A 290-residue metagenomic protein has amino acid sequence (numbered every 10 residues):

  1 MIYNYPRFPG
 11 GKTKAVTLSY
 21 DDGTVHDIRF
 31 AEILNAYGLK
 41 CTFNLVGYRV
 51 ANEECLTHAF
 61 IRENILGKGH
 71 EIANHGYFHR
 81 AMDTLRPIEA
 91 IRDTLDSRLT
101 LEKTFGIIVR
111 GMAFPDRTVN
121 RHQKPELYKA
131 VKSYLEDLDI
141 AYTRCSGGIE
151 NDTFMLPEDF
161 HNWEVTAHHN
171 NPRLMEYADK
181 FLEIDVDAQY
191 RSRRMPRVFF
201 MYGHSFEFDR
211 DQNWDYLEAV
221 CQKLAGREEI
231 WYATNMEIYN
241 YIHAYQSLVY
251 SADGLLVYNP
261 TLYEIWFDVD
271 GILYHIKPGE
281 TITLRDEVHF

Functional and structural regions predicted by a protein language model:
M1-E71, F78-A81, D93, L99-V119 (+1 more regions): Active-site beta->alpha N-cap acidic-glycine motif
I2-G10, G38, N52, Y142-F154 (+2 more regions): C-terminal domain-boundary segment and adjacent tail
A15-T17, K40-T42, G69-A73, V109-G111 (+4 more regions): Structural preference for beta-strand elements that scaffold enzyme active sites
G23-V25, Y48-V50, Y77-R80, D116-N120 (+5 more regions): Short, solvent-exposed loop/turn segments at secondary-structure junctions
R29-I33, A130, Y216, V220: A short acidic, amphipathic alpha-helical/loop segment
A59-R62, F181-Y190: Histidine/acidic residue-rich metal-binding segments in metalloenzymes
A81-E183, Q212-Y216: Catalytic domains of cell-wall/extracellular-matrix polysaccharide-remodeling enzymes, centered on de-N-acetylation
I272-F290: Tight coil/turn sites that cap or link beta-strands
